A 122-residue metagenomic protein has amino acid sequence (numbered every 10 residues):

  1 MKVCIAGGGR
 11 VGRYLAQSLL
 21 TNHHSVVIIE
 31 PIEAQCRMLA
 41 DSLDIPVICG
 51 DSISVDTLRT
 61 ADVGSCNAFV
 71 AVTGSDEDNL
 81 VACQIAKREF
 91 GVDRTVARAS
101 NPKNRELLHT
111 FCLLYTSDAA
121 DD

Functional and structural regions predicted by a protein language model:
G8-G9: Glycine-rich Rossmann-fold phosphate-binding loop(s) that bind the pyrophosphate of adenine dinucleotide cofactors
G12: N-terminal Rossmann-fold NAD(P) dinucleotide-binding loop
L19: Aromatic pocket-lining residues of Rossmann-like dinucleotide-binding sites
V26: Short beta-strand element of Class I
I32, N101: Residues in the short beta-alpha loop(s) of Rossmann-like NAD(P)-binding domains
C36-R37, R105: Short alpha-helix immediately C-terminal to the canonical SAM-binding loop
Y115-A120: Conserved small/polar residues in nucleotide/adenosyl-binding loops
